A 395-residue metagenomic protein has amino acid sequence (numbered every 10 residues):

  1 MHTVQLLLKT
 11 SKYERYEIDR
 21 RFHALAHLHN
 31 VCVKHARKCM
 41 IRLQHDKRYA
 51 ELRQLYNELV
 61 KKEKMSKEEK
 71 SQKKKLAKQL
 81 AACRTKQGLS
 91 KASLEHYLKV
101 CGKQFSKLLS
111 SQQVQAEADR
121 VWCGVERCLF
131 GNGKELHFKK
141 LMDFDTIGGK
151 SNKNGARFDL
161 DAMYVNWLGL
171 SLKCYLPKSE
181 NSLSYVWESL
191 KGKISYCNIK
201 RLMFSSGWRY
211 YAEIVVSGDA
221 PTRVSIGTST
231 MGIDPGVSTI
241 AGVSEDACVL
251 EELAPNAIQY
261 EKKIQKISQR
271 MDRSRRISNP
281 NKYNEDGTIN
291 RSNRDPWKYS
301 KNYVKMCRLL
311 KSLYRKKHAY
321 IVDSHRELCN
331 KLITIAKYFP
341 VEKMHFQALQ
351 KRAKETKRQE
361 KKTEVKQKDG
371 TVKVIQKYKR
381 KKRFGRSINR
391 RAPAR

Functional and structural regions predicted by a protein language model:
M1-S110, G287, K298: Long, compositionally biased intrinsically disordered regions
T3-Q5, W208-R395: Positively charged, helix-rich recognition surfaces that bind polyanionic ligands
V4-L8, L172-K178, E188, L250-L253: Generic detection of short hydrophobic beta-strand segments and adjacent strand-loop junctions
Y16, N181-L190, S238, Q259-Q265: Short, surface-exposed linear segments at secondary-structure transitions and domain or protein termini
E17, R21-A24, Q113-E117, S324 (+1 more regions): Short amphipathic alpha-helical segments
R20-H23, H27-K34, D119-R127, Q269 (+3 more regions): A broad, structural surface signal
H29-A36, M40, V125-N132, T239 (+1 more regions): A generic secondary-structure signal for well-formed alpha-helical elements
Y56-S205, E355, K361-E364, V374-Q376 (+1 more regions): Acidic carboxylate diad motif detector
